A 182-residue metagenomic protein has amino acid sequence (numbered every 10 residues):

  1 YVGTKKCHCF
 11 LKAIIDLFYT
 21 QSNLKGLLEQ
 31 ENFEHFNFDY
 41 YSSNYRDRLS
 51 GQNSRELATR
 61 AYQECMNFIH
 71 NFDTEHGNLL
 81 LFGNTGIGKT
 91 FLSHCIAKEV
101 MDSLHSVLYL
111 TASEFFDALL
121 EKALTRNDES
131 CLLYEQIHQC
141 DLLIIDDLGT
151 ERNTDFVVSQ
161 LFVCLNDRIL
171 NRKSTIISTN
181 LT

Functional and structural regions predicted by a protein language model:
Y1-Q30: Interdomain "pre-motor" coupling segment immediately N-terminal to P-loop NTPase/helicase cores
H35-L79: Pre-Walker A (pre-P-loop) alpha-helix and adjacent loop at the N terminus of AAA/AAA+ ATPase modules, a conserved
E75, K98-L108: Post-Walker A helix-loop "phosphate-sensing" segment adjacent to the P-loop in P-loop NTPases
E75-S93: Walker A/P-loop nucleotide-binding motif
Y109, I144-D146, S174-N180: Structural recognition of the conserved hydrophobic beta-strand(s) that form the central parallel beta-sheet of P-loop
Y109-F115, L119-K122: A short hydrophobic beta-strand->loop->alpha-helix junction that borders the nucleotide-binding pocket of P-loop NTPases
S113-F116, G149-T150, L181-T182: Conserved nucleotide-binding/hydrolysis micro-motifs of P-loop NTPases
L120-K173: Conserved nucleotide-sensing/catalytic segment adjacent to the nucleotide-binding pocket in NTP-handling enzymes
